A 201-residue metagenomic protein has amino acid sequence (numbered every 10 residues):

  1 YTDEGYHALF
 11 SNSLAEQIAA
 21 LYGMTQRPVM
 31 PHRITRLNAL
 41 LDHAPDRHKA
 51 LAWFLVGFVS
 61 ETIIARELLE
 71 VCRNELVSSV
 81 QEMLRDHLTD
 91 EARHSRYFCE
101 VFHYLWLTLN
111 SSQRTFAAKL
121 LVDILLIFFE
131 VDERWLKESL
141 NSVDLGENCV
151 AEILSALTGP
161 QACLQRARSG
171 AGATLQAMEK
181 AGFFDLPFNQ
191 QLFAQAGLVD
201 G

Functional and structural regions predicted by a protein language model:
Y1-G201: Non-heme di-metal
